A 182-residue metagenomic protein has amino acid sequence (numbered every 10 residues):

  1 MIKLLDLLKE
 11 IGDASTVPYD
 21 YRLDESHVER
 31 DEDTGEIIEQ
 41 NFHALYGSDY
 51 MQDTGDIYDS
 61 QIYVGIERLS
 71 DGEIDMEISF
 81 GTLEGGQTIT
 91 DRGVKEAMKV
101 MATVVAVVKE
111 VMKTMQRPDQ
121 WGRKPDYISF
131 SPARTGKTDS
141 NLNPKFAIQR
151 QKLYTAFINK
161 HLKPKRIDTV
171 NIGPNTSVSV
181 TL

Functional and structural regions predicted by a protein language model:
I2-L182: Non-catalytic substrate-recognition and accessory regions of acyl/acetyltransferase enzymes
